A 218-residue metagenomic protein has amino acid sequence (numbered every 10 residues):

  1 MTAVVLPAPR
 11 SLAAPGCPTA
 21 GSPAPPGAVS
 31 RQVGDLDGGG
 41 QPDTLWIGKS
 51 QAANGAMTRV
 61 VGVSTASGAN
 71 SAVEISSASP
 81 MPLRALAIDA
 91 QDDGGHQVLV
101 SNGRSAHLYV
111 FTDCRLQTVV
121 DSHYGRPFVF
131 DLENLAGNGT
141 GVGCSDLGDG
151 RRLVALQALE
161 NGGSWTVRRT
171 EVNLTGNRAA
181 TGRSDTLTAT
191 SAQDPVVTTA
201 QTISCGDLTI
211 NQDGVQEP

Functional and structural regions predicted by a protein language model:
M1-A14: Secretory targeting and sorting signals
L12-P15, G55-E74, H107-V119, R169-G176: Beta-propeller blade repeat segments, especially FG-GAP/WD-type strand-to-loop junctions in 6- to 7-bladed propeller
A14-S71, L187-A192, V196-P218: Flexible low-complexity loop/turn motifs enriched in small/helix-breaking residues
S22-V29, E74-L86, F128-G139, V197-I203: Repeat-based blade/solenoid architectures
G27-L36, P80-D92, H96-Q97, N138-D146: Beta-propeller blade termini
G38-G48, D89-S101, L147-L156: Acidic/hydrophobic-patterned starts of short beta strands in beta-sheet-rich repeat architectures
K49-N54, S105, L159-S164: Short glycine/acidic-enriched loop and turn motifs that connect beta-strands
F111-P218: Acidic, small-residue rich beta-repeat scaffolds with periodic aromatic anchors
